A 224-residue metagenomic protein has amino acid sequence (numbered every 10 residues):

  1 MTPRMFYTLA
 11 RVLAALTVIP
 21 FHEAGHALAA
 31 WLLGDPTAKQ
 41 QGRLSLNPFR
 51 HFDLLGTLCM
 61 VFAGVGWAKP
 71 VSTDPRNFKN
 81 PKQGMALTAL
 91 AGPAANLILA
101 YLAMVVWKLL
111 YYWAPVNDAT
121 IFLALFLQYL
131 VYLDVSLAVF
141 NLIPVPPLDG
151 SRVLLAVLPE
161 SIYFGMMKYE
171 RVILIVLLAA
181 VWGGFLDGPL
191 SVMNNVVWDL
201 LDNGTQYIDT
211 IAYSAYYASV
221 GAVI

Functional and structural regions predicted by a protein language model:
M1-I224: Hydrophobic transmembrane alpha-helices and their immediate loop junctions in multi-pass integral membrane proteins
